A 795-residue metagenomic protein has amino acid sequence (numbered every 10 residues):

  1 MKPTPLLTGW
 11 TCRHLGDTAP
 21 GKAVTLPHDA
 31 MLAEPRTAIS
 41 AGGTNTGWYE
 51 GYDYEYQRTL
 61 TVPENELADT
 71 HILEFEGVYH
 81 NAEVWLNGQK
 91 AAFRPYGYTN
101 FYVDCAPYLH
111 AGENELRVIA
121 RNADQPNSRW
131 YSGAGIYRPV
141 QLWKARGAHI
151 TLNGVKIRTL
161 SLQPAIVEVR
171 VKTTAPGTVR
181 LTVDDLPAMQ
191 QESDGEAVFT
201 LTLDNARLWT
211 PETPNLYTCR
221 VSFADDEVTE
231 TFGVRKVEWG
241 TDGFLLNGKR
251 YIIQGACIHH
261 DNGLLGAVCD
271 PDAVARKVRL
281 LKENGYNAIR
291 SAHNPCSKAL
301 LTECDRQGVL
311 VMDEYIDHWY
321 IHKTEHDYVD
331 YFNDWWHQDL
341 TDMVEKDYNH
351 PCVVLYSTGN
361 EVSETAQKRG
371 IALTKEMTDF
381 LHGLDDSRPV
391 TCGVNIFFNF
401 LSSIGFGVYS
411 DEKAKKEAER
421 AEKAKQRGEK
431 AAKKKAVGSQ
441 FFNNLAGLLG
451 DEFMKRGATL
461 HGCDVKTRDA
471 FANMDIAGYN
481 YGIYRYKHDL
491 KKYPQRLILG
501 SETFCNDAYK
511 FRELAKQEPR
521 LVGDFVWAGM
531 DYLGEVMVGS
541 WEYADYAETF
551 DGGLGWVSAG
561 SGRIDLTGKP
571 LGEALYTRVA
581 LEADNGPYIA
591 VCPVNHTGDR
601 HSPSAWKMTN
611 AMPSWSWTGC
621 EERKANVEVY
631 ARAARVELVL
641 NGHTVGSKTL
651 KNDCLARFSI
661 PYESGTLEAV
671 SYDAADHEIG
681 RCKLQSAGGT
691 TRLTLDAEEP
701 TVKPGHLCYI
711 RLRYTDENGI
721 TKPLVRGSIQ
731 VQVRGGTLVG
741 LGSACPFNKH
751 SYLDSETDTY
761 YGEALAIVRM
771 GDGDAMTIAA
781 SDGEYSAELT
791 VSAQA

Functional and structural regions predicted by a protein language model:
K2-G16, A30, T46, G51-T151 (+5 more regions): Accessory beta-strand-rich segments of carbohydrate-active enzymes
T4-P5, T11-L15, V78, Q125 (+4 more regions): Substrate-binding clefts and catalytic carboxylate motifs of secreted carbohydrate-active enzymes
P35-V62, E66-F75, Y79-L86, A92-P95 (+9 more regions): Active-site-adjacent substrate/metal-binding segments within catalytic domains of carbohydrate-active enzymes
E66-D69, L109-E113, N127, L203-L216 (+1 more regions): Short glycine/proline/serine/threonine-rich loop/turn segments at secondary-structure transition edges
H110-A111, R170-W239, R657, P661-G665 (+2 more regions): Extended acidic/polar, glycine-enriched regions that form or flank non-catalytic beta-rich accessory modules
P164-Q191, A197-F199, A625-T644, T666-S671 (+2 more regions): Beta-strand-rich binding/interaction modules
T178-V179, E212-L216, K624-N626, R632-A634 (+4 more regions): Short flexible loop/turn segments that cap and initiate beta-strands
E227-F232, D676-G688, Y785-Q794: Edge beta-strands of extracellular beta-sandwich domains
